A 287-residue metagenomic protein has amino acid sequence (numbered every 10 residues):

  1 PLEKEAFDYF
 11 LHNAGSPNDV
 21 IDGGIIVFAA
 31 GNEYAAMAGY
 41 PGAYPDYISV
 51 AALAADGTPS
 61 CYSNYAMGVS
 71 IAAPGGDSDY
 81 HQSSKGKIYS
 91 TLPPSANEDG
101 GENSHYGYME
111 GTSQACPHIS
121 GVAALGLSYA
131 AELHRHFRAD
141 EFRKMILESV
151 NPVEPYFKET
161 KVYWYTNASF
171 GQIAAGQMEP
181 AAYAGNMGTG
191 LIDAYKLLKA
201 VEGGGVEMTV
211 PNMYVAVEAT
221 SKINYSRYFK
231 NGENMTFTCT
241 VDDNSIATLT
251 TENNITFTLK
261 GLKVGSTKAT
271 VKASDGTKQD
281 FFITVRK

Functional and structural regions predicted by a protein language model:
P1-D46, D56-T58, D99-H118: Substrate-binding/access-modulating region of protease and related hydrolase catalytic domains
D8-S16, D46, A52-A55, A124-E132 (+2 more regions): Sec-exported extracytoplasmic/periplasmic mature domains
G24-A29, I48-A51, S70-A73, Y89 (+2 more regions): Structural recognition of the beta-strand scaffold that forms the well-ordered cores of secreted hydrolase catalytic
A29-E33, V50-A55, Y65-A66, A73-G76 (+3 more regions): Active-site-proximal beta-strand/loop segments in catalytic clefts of secreted hydrolases
G31, Y183, L191-G205: Secreted peptidase-domain scaffold signal
G76-D77, H81-A184: Hydrolase catalytic cores
G203-K287: Extracytoplasmic soluble-region selector
